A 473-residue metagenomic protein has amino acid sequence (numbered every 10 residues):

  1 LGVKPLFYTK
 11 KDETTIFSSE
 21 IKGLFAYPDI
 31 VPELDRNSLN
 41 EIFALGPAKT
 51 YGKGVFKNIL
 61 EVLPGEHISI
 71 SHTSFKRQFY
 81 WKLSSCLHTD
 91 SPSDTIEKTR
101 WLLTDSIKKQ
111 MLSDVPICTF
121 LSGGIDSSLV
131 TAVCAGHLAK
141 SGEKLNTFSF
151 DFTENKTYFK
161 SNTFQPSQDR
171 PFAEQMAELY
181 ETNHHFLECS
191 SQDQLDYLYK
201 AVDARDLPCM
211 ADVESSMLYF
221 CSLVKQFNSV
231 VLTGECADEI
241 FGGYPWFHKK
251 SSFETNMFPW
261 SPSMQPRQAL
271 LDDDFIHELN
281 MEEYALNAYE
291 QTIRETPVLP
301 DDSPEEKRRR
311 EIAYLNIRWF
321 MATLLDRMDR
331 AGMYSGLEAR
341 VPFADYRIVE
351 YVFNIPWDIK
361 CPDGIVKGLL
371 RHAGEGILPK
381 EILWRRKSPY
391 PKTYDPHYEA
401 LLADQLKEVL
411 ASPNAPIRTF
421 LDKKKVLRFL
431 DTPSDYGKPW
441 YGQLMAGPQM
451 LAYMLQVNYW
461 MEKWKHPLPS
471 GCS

Functional and structural regions predicted by a protein language model:
L1-Y199, A204, M217, E375-G376 (+2 more regions): Cysteine-centered catalytic environments shared across enzyme families
F25-V31, K57-P64, S74-F75, S85 (+2 more regions): Adenosyl-5′-phosphate
T119-S122, N146-D151, F186-E188, L232-C236 (+4 more regions): Short beta-strand segments
C134-L138, H248, P356: Active-site catalytic pocket residues across diverse enzymes, especially alpha/beta-hydrolases
N162-F164, A201-D203, P245-S252, P469-S473: Short secondary-structure boundary/capping segments
T182, L207, S229: Short glycine/serine/threonine/alanine-rich loop segments
N228-D238, G242-Y244: Short acidic/histidine-rich active-site segments
F241-Q265: A mobile, often basic/glycine-rich helix-loop segment that functions as the active-site lid/recognition loop
